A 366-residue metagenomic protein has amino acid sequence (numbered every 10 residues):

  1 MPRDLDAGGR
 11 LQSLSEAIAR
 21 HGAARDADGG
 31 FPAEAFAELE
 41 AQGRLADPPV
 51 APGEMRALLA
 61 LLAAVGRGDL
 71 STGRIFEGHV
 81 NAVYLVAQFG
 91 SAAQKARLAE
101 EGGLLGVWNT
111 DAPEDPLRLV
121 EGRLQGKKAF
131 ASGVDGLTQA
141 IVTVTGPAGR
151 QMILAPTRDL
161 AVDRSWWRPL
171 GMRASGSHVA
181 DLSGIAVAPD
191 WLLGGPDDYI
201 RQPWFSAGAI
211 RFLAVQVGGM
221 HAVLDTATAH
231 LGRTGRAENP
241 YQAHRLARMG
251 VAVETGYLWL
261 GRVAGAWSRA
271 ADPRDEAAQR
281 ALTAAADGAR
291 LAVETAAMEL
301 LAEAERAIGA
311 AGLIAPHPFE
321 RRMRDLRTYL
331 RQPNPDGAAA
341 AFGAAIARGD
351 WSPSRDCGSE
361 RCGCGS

Functional and structural regions predicted by a protein language model:
M1-P48: A generic N-terminal leader/anchor concept
A19-A27, T255-A292, A302-L313: C-terminal helix-coil-helix/basic helical segment that borders enzyme active sites and/or dimer interfaces and provides
F31-G136: Glycine-rich flavin
L124-G126, L182, M220, G256 (+1 more regions): Buried hydrophobic positions in well-ordered alpha/beta secondary-structure cores of metabolic enzymes
F130-V162: A short core secondary-structure module
P169-E254: Glycine-rich beta->alpha junctions and the first turn(s) of the following alpha-helix
G218, A247-E254, D287, L291-M298 (+2 more regions): Generic structural signal for well-ordered, non-transmembrane alpha-helical segments in soluble/cytosolic regions
A310-S366: Glycine-rich phosphate/cofactor-binding loops in nucleotide/flavin-utilizing enzymes
